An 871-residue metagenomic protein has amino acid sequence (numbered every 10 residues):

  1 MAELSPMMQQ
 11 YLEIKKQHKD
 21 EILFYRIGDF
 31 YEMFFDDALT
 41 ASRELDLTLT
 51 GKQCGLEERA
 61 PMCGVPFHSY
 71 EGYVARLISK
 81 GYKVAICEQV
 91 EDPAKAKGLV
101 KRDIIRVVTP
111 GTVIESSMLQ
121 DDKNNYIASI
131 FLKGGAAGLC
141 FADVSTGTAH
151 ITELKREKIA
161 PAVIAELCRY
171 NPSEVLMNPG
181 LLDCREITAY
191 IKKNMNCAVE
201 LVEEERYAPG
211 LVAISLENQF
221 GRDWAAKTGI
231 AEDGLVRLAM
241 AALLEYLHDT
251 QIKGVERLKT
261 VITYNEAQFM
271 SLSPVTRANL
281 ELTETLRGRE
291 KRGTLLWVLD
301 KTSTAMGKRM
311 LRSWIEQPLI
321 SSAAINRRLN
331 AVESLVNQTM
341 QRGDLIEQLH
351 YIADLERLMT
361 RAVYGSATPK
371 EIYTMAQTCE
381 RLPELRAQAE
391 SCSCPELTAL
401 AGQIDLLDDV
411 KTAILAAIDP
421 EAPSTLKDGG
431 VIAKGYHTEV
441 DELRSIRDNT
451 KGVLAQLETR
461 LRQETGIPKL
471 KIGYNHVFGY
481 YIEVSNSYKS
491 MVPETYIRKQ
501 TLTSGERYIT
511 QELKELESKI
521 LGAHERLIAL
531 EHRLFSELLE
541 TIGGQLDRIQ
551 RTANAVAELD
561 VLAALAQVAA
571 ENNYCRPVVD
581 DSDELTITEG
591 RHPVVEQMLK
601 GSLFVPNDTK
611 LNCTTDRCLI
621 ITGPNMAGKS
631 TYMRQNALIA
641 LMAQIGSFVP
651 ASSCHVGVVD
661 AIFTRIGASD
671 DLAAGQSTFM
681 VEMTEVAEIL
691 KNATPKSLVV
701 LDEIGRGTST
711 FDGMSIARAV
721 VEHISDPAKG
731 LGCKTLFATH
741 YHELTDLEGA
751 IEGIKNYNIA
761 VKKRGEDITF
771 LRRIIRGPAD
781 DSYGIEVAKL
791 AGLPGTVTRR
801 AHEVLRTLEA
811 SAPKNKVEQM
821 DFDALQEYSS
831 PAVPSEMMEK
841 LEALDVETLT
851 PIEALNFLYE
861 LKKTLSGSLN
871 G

Functional and structural regions predicted by a protein language model:
M1-S334, H350, D354-V363, A367-T459 (+1 more regions): Charged catalytic and DNA/RNA-contacting regions of genome-maintenance and nucleic-acid-processing enzymes
L4-M8, F24, F35, G64-V74 (+33 more regions): Amphipathic alpha-helical transducer elements in NTP-driven molecular machines
F35-A38, D233, S303-T304, L311-W314 (+6 more regions): ATPase nucleotide-binding head domains, primarily ABC-like/P-loop NTPase cores
C87, P110-L119, G254, E390-E396 (+6 more regions): Active-site phosphate-binding and catalytic loops of NTP-dependent enzymes
I325, V332, R342-Q348, M375 (+12 more regions): Amphipathic alpha-helical coiled-coil segments
Y364, T368, T378-R381, A399-G402 (+3 more regions): Charged, surface-exposed helical/loop "interaction arms" that form contiguous linear patches used for dimerization
A455, R462-N486: Extended, charged helical/alpha-beta scaffold domains that provide interaction surfaces
N475, E842-G871: Terminal-proximal interaction/regulatory segments of ATP-powered molecular machines
